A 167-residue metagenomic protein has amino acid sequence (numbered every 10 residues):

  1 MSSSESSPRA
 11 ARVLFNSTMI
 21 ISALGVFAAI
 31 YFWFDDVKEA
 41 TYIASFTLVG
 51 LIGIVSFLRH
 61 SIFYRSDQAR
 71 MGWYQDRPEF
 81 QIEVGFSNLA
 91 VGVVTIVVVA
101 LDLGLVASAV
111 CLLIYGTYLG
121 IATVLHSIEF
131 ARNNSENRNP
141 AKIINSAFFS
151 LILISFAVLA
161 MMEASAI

Functional and structural regions predicted by a protein language model:
R9-V13, R138-L151: Individual transmembrane alpha-helices with interfacial aromatic-anchor signatures
M19-L24, V84-I96, F149-I154: Core segments of transmembrane alpha-helices that mediate helix-helix packing or line hydrophobic substrate/ligand
A28-Y42: Short, hydrophobic transmembrane alpha-helix segments
K38-I54, L105-G116: Alpha-helical transmembrane segments
I43-V49, Y74-V91: A loop-to-helix transmembrane entry motif
L58-E79: Membrane-helix interface/capping segments
L119-N134: Transmembrane alpha-helical segments of integral membrane proteins
S155-I167: Juxtamembrane boundary at the C-terminal end of a transmembrane helix
